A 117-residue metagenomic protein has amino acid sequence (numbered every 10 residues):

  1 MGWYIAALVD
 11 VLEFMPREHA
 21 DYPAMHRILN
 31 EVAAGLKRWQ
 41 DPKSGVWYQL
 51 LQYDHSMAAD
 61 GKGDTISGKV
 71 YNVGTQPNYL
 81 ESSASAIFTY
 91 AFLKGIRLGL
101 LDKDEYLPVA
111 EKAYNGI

Functional and structural regions predicted by a protein language model:
M1-A7, L36-W39: Signal peptide-directed secreted proteins
G2, V9, K69, Y106-L107 (+1 more regions): Extracellular glycan-targeting catalytic surfaces
W3-A20, A86-L101: Well-ordered alpha-helical scaffold segments within catalytic/enzyme domains
M15-I28, Q40-Y53, D102-L107: Short acidic alpha-helical/loop segments enriched in Asp/Glu that coordinate divalent cations
H26-S44, A59-K62, V109-I117: Long, well-ordered core segments of solenoidal/helical folds
S44-A84: Carbohydrate-binding/catalytic loop surfaces
G74-L80, A84, T89-I117: CBM-like carbohydrate-recognition segments
